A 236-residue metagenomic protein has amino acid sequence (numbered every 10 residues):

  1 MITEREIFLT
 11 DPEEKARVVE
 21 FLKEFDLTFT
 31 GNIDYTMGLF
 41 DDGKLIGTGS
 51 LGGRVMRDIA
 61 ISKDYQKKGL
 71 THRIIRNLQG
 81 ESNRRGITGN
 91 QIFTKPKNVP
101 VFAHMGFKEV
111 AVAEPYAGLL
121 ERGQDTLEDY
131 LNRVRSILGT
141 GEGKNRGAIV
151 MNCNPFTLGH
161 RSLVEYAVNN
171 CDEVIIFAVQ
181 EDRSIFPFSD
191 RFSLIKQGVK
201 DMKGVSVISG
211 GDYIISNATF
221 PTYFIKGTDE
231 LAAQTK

Functional and structural regions predicted by a protein language model:
M1-G31, F40: Short amphipathic alpha-helix that is part of the acyltransferase structural core
D26, S82, K196-V199: Conserved hydrophobic residues forming the short capping helix/wall of the S-adenosyl-L-methionine
I33-D34, C171: Short, well-ordered alpha-helix to beta-strand connector turns
G38, G43-A60: Conserved beta-strand in the GNAT
S62, Q66, K95: Residue-level recognition of the GNAT/N-acetyltransferase active site
Y65, G69-N77, G159: Conserved acetyl-CoA pyrophosphate-binding loop and the N-cap/start of the following alpha-helix in GNAT-like
S82-K95: Conserved GNAT acetyl-CoA-binding A-motif
T94, F102-F107, V112-K236: Nucleotidyltransferase catalytic core that binds NTPs
